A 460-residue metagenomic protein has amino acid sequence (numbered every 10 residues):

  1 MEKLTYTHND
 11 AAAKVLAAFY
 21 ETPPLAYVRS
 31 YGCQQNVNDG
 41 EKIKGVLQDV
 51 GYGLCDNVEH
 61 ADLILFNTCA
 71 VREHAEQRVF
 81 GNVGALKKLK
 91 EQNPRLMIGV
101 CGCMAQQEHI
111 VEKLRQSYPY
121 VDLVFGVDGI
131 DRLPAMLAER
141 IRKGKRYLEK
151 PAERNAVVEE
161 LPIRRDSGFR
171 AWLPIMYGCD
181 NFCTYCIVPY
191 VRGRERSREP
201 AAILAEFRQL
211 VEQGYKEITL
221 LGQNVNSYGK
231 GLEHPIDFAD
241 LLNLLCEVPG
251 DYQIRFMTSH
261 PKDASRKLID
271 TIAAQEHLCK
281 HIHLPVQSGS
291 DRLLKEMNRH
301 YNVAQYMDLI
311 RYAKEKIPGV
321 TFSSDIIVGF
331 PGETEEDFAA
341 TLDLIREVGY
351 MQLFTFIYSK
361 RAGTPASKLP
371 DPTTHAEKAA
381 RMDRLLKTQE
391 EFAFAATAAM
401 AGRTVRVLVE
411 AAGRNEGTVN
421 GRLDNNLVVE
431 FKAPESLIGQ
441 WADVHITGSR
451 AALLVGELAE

Functional and structural regions predicted by a protein language model:
M1-Y228, K267, I282, A304-E315 (+3 more regions): Proteins enriched for Cys/Gly/acidic motifs involved in redox and nucleic-acid/cofactor modification
A12, K368-E460: Terminal RNA-binding accessory module
A70-V71, R192-G193, L232-P235, K295-Y301 (+1 more regions): Short glycine-enriched, charge-decorated loop/helix-capping segments at active-site entrances that position
R95-V100, Q107-H109, E212-E335: Conserved SAM/AdoMet-binding glycine-rich loop
D166-F169, C179-N181, L278, S288 (+5 more regions): Short flexible coil/turn linkers enriched for glycine and charged/polar residues that connect secondary-structure
C183, I203, L220, F256 (+7 more regions): Conserved, mostly hydrophobic/aromatic
E333, G349-Y350: Contiguous mid-protein beta-loop-alpha structural module that forms a pocket-lining wall or clamp of enzyme active
T355-D371: Aromatic/acidic polysaccharide-binding cleft in carbohydrate-active enzymes
